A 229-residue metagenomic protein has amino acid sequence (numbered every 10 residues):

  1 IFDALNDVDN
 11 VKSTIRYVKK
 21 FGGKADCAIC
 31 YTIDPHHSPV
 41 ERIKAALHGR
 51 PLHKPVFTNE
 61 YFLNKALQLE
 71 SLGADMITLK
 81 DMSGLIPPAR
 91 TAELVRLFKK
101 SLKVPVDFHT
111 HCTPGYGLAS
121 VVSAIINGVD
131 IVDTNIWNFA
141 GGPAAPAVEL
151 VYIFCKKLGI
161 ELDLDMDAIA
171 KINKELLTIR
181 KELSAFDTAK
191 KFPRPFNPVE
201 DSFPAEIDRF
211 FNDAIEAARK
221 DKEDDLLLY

Functional and structural regions predicted by a protein language model:
A4-Y229: Catalytic cores and adjacent flexible loops of soluble metabolic enzymes that perform enolate/carbanion chemistry on
